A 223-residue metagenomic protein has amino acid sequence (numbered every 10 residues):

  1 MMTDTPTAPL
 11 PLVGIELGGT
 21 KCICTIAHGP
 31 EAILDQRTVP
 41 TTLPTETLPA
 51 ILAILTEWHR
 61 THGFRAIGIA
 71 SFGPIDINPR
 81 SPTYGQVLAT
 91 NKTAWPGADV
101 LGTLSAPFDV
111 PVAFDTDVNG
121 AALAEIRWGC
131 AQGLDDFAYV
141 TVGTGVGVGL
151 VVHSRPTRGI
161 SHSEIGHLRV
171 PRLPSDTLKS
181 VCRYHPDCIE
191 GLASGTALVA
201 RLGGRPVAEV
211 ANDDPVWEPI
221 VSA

Functional and structural regions predicted by a protein language model:
M1-A8: Basic/polar N-terminal segments that are highly enriched at the extreme N-terminus, encompassing both cleavable
P11, I26, L34-T38, T45 (+2 more regions): Glycine/GP-enriched mid-protein hinge/lid loop-to-helix segment characteristic of carbohydrate kinases
T20: Conserved Rossmann-like nucleotide-cofactor binding loop
A27, I51-I67, P74, P111-V112 (+1 more regions): Phosphate/pyrophosphate-binding loops at sites that engage ATP/ADP/AMP, CoA/4′-phosphopantetheine, polyphosphate
A32-G63: N-terminal phosphate-binding loop and adjacent alpha-helix
A32-I33, P82, V87, P156-T157: Hydrophobic "anchor" residues
T42, L48, L52, A66-I67 (+2 more regions): Glycine-rich phosphate-binding loop and adjoining helix at the ATP-binding site of ATP-dependent phosphoryl-transfer
F72-I75, G143-G145: Short glycine-rich anion-binding loops that position phosphate/pyrophosphate groups of nucleotides and phosphorylated
